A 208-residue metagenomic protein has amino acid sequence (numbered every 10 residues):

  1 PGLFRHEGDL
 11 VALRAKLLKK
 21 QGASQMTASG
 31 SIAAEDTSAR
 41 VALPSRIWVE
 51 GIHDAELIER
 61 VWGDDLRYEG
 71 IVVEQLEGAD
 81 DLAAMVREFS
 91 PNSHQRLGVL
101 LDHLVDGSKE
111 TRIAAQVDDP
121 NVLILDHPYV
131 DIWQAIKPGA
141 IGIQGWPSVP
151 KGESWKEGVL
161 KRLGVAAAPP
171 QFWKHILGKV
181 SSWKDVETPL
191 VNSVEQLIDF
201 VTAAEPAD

Functional and structural regions predicted by a protein language model:
P1-D208: Acidic, divalent-metal-binding catalytic cores of TOPRIM and closely related two-metal-ion phosphodiester/pyrophosphate
